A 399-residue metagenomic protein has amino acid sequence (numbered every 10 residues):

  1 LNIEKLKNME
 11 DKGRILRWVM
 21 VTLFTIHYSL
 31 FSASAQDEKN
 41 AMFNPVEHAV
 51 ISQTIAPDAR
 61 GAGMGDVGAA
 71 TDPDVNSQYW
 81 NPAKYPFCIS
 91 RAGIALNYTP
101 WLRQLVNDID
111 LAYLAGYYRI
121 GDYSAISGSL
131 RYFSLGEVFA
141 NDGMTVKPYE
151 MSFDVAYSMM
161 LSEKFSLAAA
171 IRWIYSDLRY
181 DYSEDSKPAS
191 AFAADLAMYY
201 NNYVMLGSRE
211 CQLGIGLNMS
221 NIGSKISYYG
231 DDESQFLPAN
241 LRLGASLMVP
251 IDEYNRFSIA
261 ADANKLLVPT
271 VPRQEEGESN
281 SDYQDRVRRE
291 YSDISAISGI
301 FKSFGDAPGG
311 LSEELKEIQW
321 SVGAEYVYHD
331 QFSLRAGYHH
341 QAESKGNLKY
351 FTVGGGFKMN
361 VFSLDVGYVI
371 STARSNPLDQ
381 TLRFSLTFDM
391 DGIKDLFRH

Functional and structural regions predicted by a protein language model:
L1-H48, G392-H399: Cleavable N-terminal export/targeting peptides
Q36-H399: Subset of outer-membrane beta-barrel
